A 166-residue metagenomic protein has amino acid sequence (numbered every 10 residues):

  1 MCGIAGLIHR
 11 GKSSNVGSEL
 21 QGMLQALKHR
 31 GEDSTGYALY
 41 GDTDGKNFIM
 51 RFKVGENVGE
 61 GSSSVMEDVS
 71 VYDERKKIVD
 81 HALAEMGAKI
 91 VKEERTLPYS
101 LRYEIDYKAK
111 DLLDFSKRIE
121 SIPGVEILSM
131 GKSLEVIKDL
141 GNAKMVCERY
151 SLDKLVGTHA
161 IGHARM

Functional and structural regions predicted by a protein language model:
M1-M166: N-terminal segments that mediate ammonia production and transfer in glutamine-dependent amidotransferase systems
